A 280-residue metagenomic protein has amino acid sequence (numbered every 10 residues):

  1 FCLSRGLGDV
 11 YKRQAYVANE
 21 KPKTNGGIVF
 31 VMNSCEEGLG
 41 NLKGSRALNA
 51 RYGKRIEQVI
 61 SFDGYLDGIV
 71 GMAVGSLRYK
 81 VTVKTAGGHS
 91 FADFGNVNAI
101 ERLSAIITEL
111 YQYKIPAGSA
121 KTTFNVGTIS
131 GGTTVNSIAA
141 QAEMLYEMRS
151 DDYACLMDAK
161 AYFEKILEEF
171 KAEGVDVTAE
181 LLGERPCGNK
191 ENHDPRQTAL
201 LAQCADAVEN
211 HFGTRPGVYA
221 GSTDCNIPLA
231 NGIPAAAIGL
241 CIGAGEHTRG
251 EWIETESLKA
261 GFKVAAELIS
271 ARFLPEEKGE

Functional and structural regions predicted by a protein language model:
F1-L7, Y11: Single conserved hydrophobic/aromatic residue that forms the stacking wall/gate of nucleotide- or nucleobase-binding
K12-G26: Flexible, small-residue-rich helix->loop connector segments that border functional cores
A15, N19, A50, E267: Short, well-ordered alpha-helices that flank and scaffold nucleotide-derived cofactor binding pockets
N25-E101, A105: Histidine/acidic-residue-rich, glycine-tolerant segments that coordinate divalent metal ions
G71, K84, G88-E280: Metal-dependent amide/peptide-bond hydrolase catalytic core, centered on the "pita-bread" metallohydrolase fold
